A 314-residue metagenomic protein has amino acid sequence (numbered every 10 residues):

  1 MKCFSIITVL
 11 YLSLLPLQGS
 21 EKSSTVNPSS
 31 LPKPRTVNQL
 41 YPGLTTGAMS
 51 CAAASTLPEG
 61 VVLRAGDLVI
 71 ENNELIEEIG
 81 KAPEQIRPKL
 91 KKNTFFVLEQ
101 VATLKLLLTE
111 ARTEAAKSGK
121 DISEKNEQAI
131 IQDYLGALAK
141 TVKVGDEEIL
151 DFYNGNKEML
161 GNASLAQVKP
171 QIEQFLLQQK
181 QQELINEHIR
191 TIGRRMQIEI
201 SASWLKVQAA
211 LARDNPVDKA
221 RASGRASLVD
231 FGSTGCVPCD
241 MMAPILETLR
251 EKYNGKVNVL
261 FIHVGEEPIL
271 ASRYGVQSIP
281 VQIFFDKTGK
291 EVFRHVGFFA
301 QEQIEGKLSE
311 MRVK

Functional and structural regions predicted by a protein language model:
M1-F95, I198, P216-D218, S227-L228 (+2 more regions): Short, low-structural-confidence N-terminal segments
S20-A54, G161-S223, K314: A C-terminal, polar beta->alpha supersecondary segment
P34, G60, L90-L150, E158-E199: Solvent-exposed, amphipathic alpha-helical "stalk/arm" or coiled-coil-like segments used as scaffolds
A226-S227, P280: Alpha/beta-hydrolase fold active-site loops
F231, R250, G255-P268: Thiol-based oxidoreductase modules, predominantly thioredoxin-like and allied folds used for disulfide exchange
D240-K252: Typically the conserved alpha-helix immediately C-terminal to a functionally engaged Cys/Sec in thioredoxin-like
G275-I283: Structural micro-motif
D286-K314: Non-catalytic, surface beta->alpha helical segment in thiol-disulfide oxidoreductase systems
